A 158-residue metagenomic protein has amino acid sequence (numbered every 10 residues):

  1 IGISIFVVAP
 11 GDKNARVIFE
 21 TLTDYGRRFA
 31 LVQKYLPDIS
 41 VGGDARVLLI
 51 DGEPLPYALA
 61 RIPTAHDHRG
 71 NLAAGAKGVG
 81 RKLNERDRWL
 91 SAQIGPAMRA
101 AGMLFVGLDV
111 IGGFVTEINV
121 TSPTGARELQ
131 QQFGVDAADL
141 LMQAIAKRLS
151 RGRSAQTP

Functional and structural regions predicted by a protein language model:
I1-R88, I94: Phosphate-binding site of ATP-dependent enzymes
A65-H66, V79-P158: ATP-dependent carboxylate activation and anion-phosphoryl transfer catalytic cores that bind Mg-ATP to form
